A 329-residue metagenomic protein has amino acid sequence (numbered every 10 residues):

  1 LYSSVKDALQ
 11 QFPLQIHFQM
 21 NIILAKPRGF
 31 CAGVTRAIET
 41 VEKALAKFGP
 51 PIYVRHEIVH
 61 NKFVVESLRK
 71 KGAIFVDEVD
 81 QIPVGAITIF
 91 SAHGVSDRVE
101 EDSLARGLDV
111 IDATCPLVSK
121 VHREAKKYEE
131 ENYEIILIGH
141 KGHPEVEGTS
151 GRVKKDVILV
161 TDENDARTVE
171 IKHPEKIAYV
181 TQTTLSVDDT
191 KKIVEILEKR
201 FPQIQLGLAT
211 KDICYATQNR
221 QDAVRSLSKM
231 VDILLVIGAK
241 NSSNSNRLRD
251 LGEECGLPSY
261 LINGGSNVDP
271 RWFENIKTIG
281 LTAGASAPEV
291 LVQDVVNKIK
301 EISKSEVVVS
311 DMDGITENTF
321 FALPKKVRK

Functional and structural regions predicted by a protein language model:
V5-A8: Acidic, Ala/Val/Gly-enriched low-complexity intrinsically disordered segments
Q11-F12: Cationic, low-complexity basic patches in intrinsically disordered or flexible, solvent-exposed regions
F18-A283, E289-K329: The feature marks the mature, well-folded catalytic cores of soluble enzymes
